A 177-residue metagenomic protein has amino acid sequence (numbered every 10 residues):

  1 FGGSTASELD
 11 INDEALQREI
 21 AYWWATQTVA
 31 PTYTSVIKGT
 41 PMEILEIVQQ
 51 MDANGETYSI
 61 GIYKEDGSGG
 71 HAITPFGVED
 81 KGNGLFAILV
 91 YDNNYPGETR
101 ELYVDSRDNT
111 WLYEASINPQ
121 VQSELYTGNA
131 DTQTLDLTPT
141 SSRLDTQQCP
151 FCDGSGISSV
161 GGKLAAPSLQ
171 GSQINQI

Functional and structural regions predicted by a protein language model:
F1-M42: Cysteine-nucleophile protease catalytic domains, especially the papain-like/related folds used in DUB/UBL proteases
E8, E14, E19, E43-E46 (+6 more regions): Glutamate identity and glutamate-enriched acidic tracts
V36-V90: Active-site-adjacent substructure of cysteine-protease-like catalytic cores
G67-G70, E79-I177: Cys-His-centered catalytic/binding microenvironment captured across papain-like cysteine peptidases and homologous
